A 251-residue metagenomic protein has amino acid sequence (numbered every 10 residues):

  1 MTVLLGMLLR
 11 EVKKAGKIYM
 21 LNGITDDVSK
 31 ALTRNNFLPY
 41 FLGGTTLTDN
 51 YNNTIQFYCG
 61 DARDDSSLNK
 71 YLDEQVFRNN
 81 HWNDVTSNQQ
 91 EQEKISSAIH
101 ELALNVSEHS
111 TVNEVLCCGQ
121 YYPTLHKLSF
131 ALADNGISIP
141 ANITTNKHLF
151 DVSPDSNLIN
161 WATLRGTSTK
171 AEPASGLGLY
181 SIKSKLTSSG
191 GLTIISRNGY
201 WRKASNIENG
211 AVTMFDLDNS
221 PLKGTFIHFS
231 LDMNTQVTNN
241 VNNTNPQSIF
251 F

Functional and structural regions predicted by a protein language model:
M1-F41: Amphipathic alpha-helical interaction surfaces in cytosolic regulatory modules
G6-L8, Q89-T124, K183-K185: Conserved ATP-binding N-box helix of the HATPase_c
L38-Q56: A glycine-rich helix N-cap at a beta->alpha junction
L42, L149-D151, L164-F251: Flexible, glycine-/charge-rich segments associated with ATP-binding catalytic modules
I55-T86, P140, K147-G166: Helix-loop-beta hinge of the Bergerat
R78, W82, L104, E108 (+2 more regions): Conserved helix-loop functional segments at active or binding sites
A103-N146, M214: ATP-lid-like helix-loop hinge signature
